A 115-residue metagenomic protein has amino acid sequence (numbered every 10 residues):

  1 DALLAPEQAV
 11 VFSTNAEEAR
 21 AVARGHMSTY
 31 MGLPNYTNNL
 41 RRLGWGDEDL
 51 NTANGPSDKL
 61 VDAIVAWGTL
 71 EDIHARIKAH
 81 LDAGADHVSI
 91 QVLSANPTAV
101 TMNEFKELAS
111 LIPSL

Functional and structural regions predicted by a protein language model:
D1-A85, N103, S110-P113: An alpha-helical appendage that flanks or caps ligand/catalytic pockets
V92-T98: A short, acidic, flexible beta-alpha connecting loop/helix-capping segment that sits on the rim of active
T98-K106: Short glycine/proline-enriched turn or capping motifs at secondary-structure junctions
